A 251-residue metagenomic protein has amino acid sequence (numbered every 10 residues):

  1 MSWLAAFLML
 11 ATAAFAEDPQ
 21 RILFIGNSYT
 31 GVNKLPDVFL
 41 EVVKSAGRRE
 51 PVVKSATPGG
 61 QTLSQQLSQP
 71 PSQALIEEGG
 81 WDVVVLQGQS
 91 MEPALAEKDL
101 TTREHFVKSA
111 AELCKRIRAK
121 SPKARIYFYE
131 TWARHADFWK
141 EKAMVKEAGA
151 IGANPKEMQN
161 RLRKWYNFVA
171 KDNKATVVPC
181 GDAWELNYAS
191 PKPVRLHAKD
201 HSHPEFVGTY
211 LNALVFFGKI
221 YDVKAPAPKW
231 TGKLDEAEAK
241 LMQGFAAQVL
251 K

Functional and structural regions predicted by a protein language model:
S2-A13: Bacterial N-terminal signal peptides
A16-S55, Q73-E77: Serine-esterase "nucleophile elbow" of acetyl-processing enzymes
T30, K34, K44, R48 (+8 more regions): Sec-exported extracytoplasmic/periplasmic mature domains
P36-L40, V107-C114, R163, A213 (+1 more regions): Extracytoplasmic/secreted envelope proteins and their assembly/folding machinery, especially bacterial periplasmic
V38-E41, P70, K142-V145: Short secondary-structure boundary/capping segments
V52-P71: N-terminal beta-loop-helix "entrance" segment that forms/cooperates in small-molecule cofactor or anionic ligand
Q73-S202, F206, A227: Alpha-helical cap/lid subdomain in secreted, periplasmic, or secretory-pathway luminal O-acyl-processing enzymes
N173, L196-K251: Conserved catalytic region of serine esterases and O-acyltransferases that act on ester linkages in lipids
